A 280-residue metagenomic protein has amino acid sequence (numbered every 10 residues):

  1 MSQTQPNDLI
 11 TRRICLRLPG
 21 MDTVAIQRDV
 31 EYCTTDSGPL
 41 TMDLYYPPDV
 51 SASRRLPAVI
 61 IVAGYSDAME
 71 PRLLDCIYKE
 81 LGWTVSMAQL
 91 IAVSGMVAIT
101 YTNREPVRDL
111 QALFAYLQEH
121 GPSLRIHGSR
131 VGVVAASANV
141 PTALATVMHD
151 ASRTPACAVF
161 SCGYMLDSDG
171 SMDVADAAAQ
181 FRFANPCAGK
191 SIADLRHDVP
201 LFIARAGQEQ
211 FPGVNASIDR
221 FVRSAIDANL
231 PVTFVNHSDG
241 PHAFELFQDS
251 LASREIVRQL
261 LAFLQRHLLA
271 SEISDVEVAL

Functional and structural regions predicted by a protein language model:
S2-R54: N-terminal cap/lid segment of alpha/beta-hydrolase-fold proteins
S53-S66: Short beta-strand element of the alpha/beta-hydrolase
R54, A115-S137, H149: Gly/Ser-rich "nucleophile elbow"/oxyanion-hole loop immediately N-terminal to the catalytic nucleophile in hydrolases
L73-A98: Short amphipathic alpha-helix adjacent to the substrate-entry channel of hydrolases
W83, R104-S123: Alpha/beta-hydrolase active-site loop
V140-A151: Short glycine-enriched nucleophile-adjacent loop and the immediately C-terminal alpha-helix near the catalytic center
C157, C162-S224: The feature captures the conserved acid-bearing segment of alpha/beta-hydrolase catalytic domains
A216-V222, I226-L280: C-terminal catalytic histidine-bearing segment of alpha/beta-hydrolase fold enzymes
